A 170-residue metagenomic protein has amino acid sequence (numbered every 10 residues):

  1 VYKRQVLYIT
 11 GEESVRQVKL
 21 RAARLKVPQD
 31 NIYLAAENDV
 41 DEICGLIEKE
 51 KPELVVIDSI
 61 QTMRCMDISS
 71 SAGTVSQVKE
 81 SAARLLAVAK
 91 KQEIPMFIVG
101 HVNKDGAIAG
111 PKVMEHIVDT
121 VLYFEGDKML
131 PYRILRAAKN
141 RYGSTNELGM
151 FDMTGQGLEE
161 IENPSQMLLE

Functional and structural regions predicted by a protein language model:
V1-Y2: Short, small-residue-biased leader/transition segments that mark boundaries at the very start of proteins
V6-T10: Conserved RecA-like ASCE P-loop NTPase motor core of nucleic-acid helicases/translocases
A22, K26-K49: Short glycine-rich substrate-engagement loop in P-loop NTPases that contacts/grips substrate
Q29-E37, C65-K79: Flexible beta-alpha connector loops of hexameric P-loop NTPases
N31, K51-L54, Q92-F97: Loop/turn-to-beta-strand initiation segments
E48-V55, Q61, G126-E170: Conserved P-loop NTPase
S76-H101, I117-K128: Substrate-engagement module of ASCE P-loop NTPases
A107-I117: Short regulatory helix/loop adjacent to the ATP-binding pocket of P-loop NTPases
